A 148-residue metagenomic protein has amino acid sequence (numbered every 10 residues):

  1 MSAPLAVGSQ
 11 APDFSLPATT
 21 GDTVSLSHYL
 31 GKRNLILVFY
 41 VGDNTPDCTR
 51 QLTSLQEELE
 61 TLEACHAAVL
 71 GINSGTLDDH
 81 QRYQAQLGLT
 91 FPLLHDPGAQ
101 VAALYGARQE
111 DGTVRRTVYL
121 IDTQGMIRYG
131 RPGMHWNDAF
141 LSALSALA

Functional and structural regions predicted by a protein language model:
M1-A148: Chalcogenol-based redox active-site neighborhoods
